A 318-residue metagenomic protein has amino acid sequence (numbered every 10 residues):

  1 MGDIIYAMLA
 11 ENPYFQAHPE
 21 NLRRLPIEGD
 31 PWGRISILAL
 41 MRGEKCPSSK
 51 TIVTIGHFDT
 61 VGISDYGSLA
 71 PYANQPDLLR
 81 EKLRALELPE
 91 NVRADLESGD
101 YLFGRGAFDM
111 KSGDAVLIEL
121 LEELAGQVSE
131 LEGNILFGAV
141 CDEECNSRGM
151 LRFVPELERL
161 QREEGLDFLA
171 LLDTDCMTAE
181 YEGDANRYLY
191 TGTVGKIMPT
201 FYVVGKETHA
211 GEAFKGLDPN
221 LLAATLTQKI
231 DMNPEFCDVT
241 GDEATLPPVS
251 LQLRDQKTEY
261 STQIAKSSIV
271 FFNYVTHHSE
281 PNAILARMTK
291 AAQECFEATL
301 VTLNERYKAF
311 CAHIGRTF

Functional and structural regions predicted by a protein language model:
M1-F103, E130-G133: Acidic/His- and Gly-rich active-site-bordering loop/insert found across diverse amide/peptide-bond hydrolases
Y6, I118, L151-V154, N220 (+1 more regions): Predominant activation on well-ordered alpha-helical scaffold segments within soluble catalytic domains
E11-P19, G43-C46, R93-D95, A125-S129 (+3 more regions): Alpha-helix termini
L22-R24, W32-R42, L121-E123, P155-L157 (+2 more regions): Short alpha-helical segments and helix-capping/turn motifs at coil-helix boundaries
P26-G29, M41-G43, F58, A139-E143 (+4 more regions): Short, flexible loop/turn elements at secondary-structure junctions
E97-G192: Acidic/histidine-rich catalytic neighborhood of metal-dependent amide-processing enzymes
R162-F318: Midchain, well-structured core segments that form catalytic/ion-binding scaffolds
